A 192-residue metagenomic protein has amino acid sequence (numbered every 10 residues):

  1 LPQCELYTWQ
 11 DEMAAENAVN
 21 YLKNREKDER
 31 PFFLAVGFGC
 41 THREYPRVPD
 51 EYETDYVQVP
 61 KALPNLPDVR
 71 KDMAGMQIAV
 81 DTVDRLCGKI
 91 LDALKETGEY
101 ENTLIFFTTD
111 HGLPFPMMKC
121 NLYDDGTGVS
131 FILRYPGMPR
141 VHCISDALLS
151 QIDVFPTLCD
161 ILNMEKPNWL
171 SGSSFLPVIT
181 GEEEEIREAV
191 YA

Functional and structural regions predicted by a protein language model:
L1-F155, C159-L170: Active-site-proximal cap/lid insertion segments
C120-D124, V178, E183: Short glycine-biased active-site loop of nucleotidyltransferases that positions the nucleotide triphosphate and helps
G128, E183-I186: A short, glycine/Asx- and small/polar-enriched loop/turn that sits immediately N-terminal to a beta-strand
S173-L176: Catalytic-site signature of metal-activated, phosphate-bearing donor transferases, centered on the GT-A/GT-A-like
E188-A192: WW-domain-binding short linear motifs
